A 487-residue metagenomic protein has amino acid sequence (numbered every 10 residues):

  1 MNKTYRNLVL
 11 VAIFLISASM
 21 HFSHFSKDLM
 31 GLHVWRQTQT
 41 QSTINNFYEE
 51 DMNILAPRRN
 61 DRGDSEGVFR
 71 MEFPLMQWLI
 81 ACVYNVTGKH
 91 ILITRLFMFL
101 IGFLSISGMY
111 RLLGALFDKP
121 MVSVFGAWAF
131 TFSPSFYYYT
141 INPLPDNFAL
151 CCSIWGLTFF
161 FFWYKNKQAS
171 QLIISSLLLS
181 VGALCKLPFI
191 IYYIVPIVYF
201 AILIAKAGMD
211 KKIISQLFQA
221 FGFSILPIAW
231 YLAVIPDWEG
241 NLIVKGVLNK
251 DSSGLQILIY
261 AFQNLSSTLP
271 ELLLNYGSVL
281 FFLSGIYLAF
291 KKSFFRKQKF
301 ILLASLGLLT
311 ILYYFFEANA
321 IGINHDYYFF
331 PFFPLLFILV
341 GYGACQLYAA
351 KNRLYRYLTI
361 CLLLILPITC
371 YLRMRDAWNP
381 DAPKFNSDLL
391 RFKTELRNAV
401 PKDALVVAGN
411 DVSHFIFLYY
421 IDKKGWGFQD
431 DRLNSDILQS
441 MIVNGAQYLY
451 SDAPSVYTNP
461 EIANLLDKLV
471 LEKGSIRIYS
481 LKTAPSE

Functional and structural regions predicted by a protein language model:
S17, G126-T131, L179, A183: Short helix- or helix-capping micro-motifs that position conserved polar/aromatic residues at function-defining sites
S17-F22, F189-I190, G343-Y348, R356-K384: Transmembrane alpha-helical segments
Q39-E50, V181, Y193-K299, L303 (+1 more regions): Transmembrane-lumen/periplasm boundary regions of multi-pass, lipid-linked membrane glycan transferases
I93-F117, W155-F159: Transmembrane-helix motifs of polytopic, lipid-linked glycan transferases
G114-M121, G156-L172, G182: Membrane-interface transmembrane helices that cradle and orient dolichyl/undecaprenyl
Y138-F148: Short acidic/glycine- and proline-prone juxtamembrane loop motifs at membrane-interface regions of multi-pass membrane
D146-A149, I191, I321-A349: Hydrophobic/aromatic-rich transmembrane helices and adjacent perimembrane loops
N386, L396-N434, Q447-P454: Short periplasmic/luminal acceptor-recognition loop of GT-C membrane glycosyltransferases, typified by
